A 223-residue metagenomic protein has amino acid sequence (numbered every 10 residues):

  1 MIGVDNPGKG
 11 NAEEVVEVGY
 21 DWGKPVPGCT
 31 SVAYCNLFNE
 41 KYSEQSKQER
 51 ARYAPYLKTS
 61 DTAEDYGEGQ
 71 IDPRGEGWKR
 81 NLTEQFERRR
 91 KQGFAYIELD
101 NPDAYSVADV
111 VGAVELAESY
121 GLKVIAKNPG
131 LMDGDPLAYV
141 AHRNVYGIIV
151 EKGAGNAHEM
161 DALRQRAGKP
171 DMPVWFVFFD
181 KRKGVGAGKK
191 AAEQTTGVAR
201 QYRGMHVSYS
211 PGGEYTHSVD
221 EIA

Functional and structural regions predicted by a protein language model:
M1-A223: Glycan-processing catalytic domains of CAZymes
